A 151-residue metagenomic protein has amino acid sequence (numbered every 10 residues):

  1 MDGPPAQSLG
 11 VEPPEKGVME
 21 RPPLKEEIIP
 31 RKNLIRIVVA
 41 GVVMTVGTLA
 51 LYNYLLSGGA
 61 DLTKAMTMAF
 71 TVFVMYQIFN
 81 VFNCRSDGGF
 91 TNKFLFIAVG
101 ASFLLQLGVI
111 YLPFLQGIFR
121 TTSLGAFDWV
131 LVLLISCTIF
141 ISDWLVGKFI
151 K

Functional and structural regions predicted by a protein language model:
M1-K151: C-terminal transmembrane helices and immediately adjacent loops/tails of multi-pass membrane transport proteins
